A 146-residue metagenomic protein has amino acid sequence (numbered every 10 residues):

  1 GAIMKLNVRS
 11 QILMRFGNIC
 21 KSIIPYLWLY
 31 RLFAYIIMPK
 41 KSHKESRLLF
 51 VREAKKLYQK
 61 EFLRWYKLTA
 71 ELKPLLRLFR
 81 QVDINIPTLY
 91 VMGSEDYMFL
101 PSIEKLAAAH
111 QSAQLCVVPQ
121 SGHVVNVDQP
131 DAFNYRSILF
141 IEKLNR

Functional and structural regions predicted by a protein language model:
G1-I24: Flexible "cap/lid" loop of the alpha/beta hydrolase fold
N7-R9, I23-V82: Conserved alpha/beta-hydrolase catalytic His-Asp/Glu region
Q81-N85, A108-H110: Short, conserved loop/helix-junction motifs that constitute active-site signature segments in enzyme catalytic cores
I84, Y90-M92: Short beta-strand/loop motif that positions the catalytic acidic residue of the alpha/beta-hydrolase fold
Y97-I103: Conserved alpha/beta-hydrolase "acid-adjacent" motif
Q111-R146: Catalytic active-site module of serine/aspartate enzymes centered on a nucleophile-bearing elbow/loop
